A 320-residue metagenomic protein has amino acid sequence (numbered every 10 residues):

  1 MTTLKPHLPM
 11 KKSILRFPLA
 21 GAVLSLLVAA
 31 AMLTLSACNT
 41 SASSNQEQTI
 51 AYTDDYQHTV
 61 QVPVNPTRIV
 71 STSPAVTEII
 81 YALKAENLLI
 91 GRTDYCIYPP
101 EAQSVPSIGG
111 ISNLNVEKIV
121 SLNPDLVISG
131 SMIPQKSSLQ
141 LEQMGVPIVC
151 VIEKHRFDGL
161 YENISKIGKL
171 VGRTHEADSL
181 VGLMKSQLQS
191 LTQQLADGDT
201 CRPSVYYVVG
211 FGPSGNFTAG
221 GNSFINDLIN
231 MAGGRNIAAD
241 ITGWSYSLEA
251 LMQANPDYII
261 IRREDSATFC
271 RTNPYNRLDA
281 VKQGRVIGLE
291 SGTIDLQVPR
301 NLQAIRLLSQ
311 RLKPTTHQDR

Functional and structural regions predicted by a protein language model:
T2-K5, K11-F17, L24, L35-A75 (+3 more regions): Bacterial Sec-exported substrate-binding components of ABC uptake systems
T40, G159, S165, K169 (+3 more regions): Structured C-terminal subdomain patch of bacterial secreted/periplasmic proteins
T53-Q57, P106-E117, K154, I241-E249: Short helix-initiation/N-cap motifs at beta->coil->alpha
R68-L122, L126-I133, G234-D240: A short, structured surface patch at a secondary-structure boundary
T93, A219-W244, R285-G288: His/Asp/Glu-enriched short active-site or ligand-binding loop at hydrolase and phosphoryl-transfer sites
L114-N123, Q143-M144, S247-N255: Short helices/loops that flank or line small-molecule/ion binding pockets
I133-Q143, Q253, Y258-L278: A ligand-binding cleft/hinge motif common to bilobed small-molecule-binding domains
K136, E153-S165, T200-F224: Extracytoplasmic ligand-binding site segments that recognize negatively charged/polar headgroups
